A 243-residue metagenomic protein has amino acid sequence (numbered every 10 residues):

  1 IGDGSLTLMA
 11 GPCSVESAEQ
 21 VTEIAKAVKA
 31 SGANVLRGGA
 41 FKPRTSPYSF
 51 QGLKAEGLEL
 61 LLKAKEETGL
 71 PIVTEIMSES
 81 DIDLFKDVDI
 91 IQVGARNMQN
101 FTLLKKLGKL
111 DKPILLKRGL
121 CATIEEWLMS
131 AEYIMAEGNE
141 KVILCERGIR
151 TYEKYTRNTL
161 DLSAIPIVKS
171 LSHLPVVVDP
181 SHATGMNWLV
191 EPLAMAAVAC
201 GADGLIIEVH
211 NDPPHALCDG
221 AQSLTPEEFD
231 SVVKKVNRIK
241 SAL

Functional and structural regions predicted by a protein language model:
I1-G2, L110-V209: Catalytic alpha/beta core domains of metabolic enzymes, predominantly
I1-M9, K234, L243: N-terminal amphipathic alpha-helix/helix-capping segment at the start of soluble metabolic enzymes
L6-E23, P47-Q51, P71-E75, G94-R96 (+2 more regions): Active-site mouth loops of central-metabolism enzymes
T7-P12, N34-G38, I72-T74, I91-V93 (+4 more regions): Hydrophobic faces of well-ordered beta-strands that scaffold small-molecule active sites in alpha/beta enzyme cores
R37-A55, N211-S223: Glycine-rich, proline-tolerant flexible connector loops at the mouths of alpha/beta enzymes
F50-T74, K106-P113, L162-V177, Q222-L243: Alpha-helix-loop-beta-strand connector modules within alpha/beta enzyme cores
L53, G69-D81, D89-T102, K112-I124 (+2 more regions): Catalytic beta/alpha-barrel core
P192, V198-P214, D219-L243: Structured C-terminal cap/extension of enzyme domains
